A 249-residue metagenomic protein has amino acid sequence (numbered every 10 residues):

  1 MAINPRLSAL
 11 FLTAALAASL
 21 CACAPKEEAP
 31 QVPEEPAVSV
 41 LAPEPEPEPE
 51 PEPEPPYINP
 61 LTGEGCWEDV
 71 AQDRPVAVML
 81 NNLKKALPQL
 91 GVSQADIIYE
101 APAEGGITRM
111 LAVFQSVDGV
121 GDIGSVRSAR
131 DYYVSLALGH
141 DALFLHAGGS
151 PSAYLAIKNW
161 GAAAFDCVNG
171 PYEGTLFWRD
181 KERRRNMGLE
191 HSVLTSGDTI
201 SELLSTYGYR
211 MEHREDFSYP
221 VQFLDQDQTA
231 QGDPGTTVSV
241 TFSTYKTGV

Functional and structural regions predicted by a protein language model:
M1-L10: Bacterial N-terminal signal peptides that target proteins for export
S19-A22: C-terminal motif of bacterial Sec signal peptides marking the signal peptidase cleavage site
A24-K26: Bacterial signal peptide processing site
P30-V40, E52-Y99, E104-V249: A surface/extracellular/periplasmic glyco- and lipid-processing/surface-interacting theme
E46-E52: Active-site helix-to-loop segments that bind/position phosphate- or nucleotide-bearing substrates and donors across
